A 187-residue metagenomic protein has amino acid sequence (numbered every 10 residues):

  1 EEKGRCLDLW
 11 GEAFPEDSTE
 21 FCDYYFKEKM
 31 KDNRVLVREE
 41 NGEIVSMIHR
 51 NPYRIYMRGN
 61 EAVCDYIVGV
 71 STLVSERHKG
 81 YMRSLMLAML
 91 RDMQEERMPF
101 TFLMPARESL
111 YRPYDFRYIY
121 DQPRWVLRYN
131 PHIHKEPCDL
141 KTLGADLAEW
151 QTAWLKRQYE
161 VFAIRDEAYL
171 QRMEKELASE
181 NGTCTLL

Functional and structural regions predicted by a protein language model:
L7-Y24, Q158-R172: Conserved GNAT-fold acetyl-CoA-binding loop/helix
F26-D32, K175-E180: Short loop/turn motifs at secondary-structure junctions and domain boundaries
R34-S46, L170, N181-L187: Conserved beta-hairpin
L36, S46-I48, D65, V70: Conserved GNAT-family N-acetyltransferase fold
R54-I67, R77: A conserved beta-turn-beta hairpin within the catalytic core of GNAT-like acetyltransferases that forms part
G69-T72, H78-E95: Conserved acetyl-CoA-binding loop-helix of GNAT-fold acetyltransferases
E95-P99, P105-P123: Conserved active-site alpha-helix within GNAT-family acetyltransferase domains
Y118-L187: Amide-forming acyltransferase catalytic core, primarily the GNAT-like/NAT-type and related acyltransferase folds
